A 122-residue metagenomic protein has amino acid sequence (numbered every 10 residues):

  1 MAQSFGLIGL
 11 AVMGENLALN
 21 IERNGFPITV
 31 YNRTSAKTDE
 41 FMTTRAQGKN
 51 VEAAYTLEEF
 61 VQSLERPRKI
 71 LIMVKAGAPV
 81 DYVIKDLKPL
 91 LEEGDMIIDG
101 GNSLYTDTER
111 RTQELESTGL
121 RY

Functional and structural regions predicted by a protein language model:
M1-R68, L90-G94: NAD(P)+-binding Rossmann beta1-loop-alpha1 motif at the extreme N-terminus of oxidoreductases
E15-N16, T38, P79-Y82, Y105-E109: Short glycine/serine/threonine-rich phosphate/pyrophosphate-binding segments that cradle anionic phosphate groups
E59, K69, P79, R110: Residue-level recognition of oxygen-bearing side chains
S63, M73-V74, G100: Short, well-ordered coil/turn residues at beta-beta hairpins and beta-strand->alpha-helix junctions within
I70-L71, I97: Receiver (REC) domain switch-region micro-motif
L71-D86: Glycine/threonine-rich flexible loop motifs
K85, E92-M96, G100-Y122: Rossmann-fold NAD(P)-binding glycine/threonine-rich loop
